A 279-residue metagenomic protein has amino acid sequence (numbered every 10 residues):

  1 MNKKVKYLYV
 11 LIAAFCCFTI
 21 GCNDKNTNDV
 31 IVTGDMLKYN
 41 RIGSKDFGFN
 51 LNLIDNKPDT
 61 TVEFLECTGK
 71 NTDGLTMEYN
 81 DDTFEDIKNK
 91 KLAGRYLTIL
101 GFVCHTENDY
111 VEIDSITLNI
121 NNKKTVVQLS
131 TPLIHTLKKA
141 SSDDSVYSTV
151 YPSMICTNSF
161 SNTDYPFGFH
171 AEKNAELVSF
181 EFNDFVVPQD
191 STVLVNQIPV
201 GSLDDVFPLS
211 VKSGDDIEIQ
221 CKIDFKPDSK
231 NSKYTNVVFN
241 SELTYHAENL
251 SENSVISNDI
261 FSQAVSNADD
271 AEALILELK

Functional and structural regions predicted by a protein language model:
N2-L8: Bacterial N-terminal signal peptides that target proteins for export
F18-G21: C-terminal motif of bacterial Sec signal peptides marking the signal peptidase cleavage site
N23-K25: Bacterial signal peptide processing site
S44-F49, E107-S115, S161-D164, N236-F239: Short, solvent-exposed loop/turn segments enriched in Ser/Thr/Gly
F47, L51, K57-Y96: Surface-exposed binding patches on compact interaction domains or structured appendages
K88-F102, S213-D224: Aromatic sugar-binding surface patches on proteins that engage polysaccharides or sugar-phosphate polymers
N119-P199: Surface-exposed beta-loop interaction hotspot
V195-K279: Extracytoplasmic/luminal low-complexity segments enriched in Pro/Gly and acidic/polar residues that act as flexible
